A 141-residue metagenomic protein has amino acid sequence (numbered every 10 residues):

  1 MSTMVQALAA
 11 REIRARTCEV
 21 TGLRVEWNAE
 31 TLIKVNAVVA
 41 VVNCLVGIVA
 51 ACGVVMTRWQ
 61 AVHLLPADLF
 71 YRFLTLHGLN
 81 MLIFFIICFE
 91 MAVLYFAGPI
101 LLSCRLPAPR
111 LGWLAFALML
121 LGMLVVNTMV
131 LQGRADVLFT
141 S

Functional and structural regions predicted by a protein language model:
M1-S2: Soluble N-terminal domains of membrane-associated systems
V5-C18, I33-A61, D68-C104, P109-D136: Hydrophobic cores of alpha-helical transmembrane segments in multi-pass integral membrane proteins
C18-L32: Cytosolic juxtamembrane amphipathic/interface segments immediately preceding and feeding into a transmembrane helix
T140-S141: Non-cytosolic membrane-interface motifs at loop->transmembrane helix junctions
